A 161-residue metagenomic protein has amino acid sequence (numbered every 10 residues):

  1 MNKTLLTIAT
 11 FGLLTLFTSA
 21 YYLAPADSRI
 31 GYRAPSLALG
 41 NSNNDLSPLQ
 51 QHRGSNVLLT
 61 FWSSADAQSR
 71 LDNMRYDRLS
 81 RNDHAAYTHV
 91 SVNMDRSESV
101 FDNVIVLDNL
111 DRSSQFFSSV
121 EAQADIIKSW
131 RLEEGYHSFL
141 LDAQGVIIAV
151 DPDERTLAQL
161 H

Functional and structural regions predicted by a protein language model:
M1-L5: Positively charged n-region of N-terminal signal peptides that target proteins for export
T7-S19: Hydrophobic membrane-insertion alpha-helices, especially the h-region of bacterial N-terminal signal peptides
S19-L49: N-terminal "domain-start" segment that seeds a small globular fold
S47-N73, V92: Short active-site neighborhood of thiol/selenol oxidoreductases, capturing the structured segment around
R53-N56, H84-T88, D111-R112, A143: Loop/turn elements at helix/coil->beta-strand transitions in domains of secreted/extracellular proteins
Q68-D108, A122-I126: Structural microenvironment flanking redox-active thiols in thiol-disulfide oxidoreductases
N82, E134-H161: Thiol-/selenol-based redox modules, centered on thioredoxin-like and closely related oxidoreductase domains
I105-A143: Short, internal strand/loop/helix patches that form the active-site neighborhood or redox-interaction surface
